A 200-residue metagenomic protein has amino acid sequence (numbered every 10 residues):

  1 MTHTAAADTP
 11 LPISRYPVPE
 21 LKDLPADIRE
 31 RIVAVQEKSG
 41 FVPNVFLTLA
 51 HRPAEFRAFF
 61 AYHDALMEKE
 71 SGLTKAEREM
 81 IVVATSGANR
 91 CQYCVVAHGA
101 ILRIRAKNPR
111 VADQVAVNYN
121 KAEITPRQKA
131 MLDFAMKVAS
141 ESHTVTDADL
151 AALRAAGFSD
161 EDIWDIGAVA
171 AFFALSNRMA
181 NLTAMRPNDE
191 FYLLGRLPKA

Functional and structural regions predicted by a protein language model:
M1-A200: Hydrophobic alpha-helical segments
